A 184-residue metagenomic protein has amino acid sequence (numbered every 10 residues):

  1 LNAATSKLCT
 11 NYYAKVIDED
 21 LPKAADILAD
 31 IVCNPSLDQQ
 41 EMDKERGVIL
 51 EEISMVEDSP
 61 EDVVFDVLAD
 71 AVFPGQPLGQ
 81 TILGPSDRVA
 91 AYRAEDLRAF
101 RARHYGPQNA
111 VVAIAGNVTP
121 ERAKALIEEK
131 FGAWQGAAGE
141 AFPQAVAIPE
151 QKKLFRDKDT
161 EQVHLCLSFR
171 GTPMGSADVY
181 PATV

Functional and structural regions predicted by a protein language model:
L1-Q144, F155-R156, T160-C166, G171-P173 (+1 more regions): Charge-rich, well-structured scaffold segments of protease-associated domains
A147-I148: Self-splicing inteins and homing endonuclease
Q151-K153: Amphipathic alpha-helical hairpins
A177, T183-V184: C-terminal amphipathic alpha-helical segment
